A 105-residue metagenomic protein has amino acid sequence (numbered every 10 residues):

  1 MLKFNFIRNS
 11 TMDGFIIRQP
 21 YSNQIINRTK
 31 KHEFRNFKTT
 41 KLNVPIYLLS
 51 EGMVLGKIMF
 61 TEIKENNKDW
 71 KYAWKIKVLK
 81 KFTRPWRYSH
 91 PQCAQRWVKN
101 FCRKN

Functional and structural regions predicted by a protein language model:
L2-N105: Structured alpha/beta reader/binder surfaces that contact nucleic acids or chromatin modification marks
